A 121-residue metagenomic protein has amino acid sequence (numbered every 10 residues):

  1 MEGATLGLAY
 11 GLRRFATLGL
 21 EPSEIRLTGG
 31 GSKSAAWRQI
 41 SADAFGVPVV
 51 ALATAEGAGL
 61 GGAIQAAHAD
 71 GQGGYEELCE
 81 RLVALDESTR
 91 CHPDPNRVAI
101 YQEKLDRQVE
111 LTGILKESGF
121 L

Functional and structural regions predicted by a protein language model:
M1-L121: Glycine/Thr-rich phosphate-binding loops that ligate phosphate moieties of nucleotide and other phosphorylated ligands
